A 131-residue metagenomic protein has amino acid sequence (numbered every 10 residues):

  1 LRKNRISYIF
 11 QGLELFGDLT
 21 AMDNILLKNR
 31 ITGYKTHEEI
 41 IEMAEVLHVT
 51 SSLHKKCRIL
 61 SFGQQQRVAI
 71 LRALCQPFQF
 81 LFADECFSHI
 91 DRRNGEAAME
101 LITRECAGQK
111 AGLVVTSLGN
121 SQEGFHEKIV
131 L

Functional and structural regions predicted by a protein language model:
Q11-F16, L118-G119: Catalytic "switch" loops of ABC-type ATPases
G12, L19-I31: Q-loop/switch helix immediately C-terminal to the Walker
H37-S52: Conserved ABC ATPase "signature" region
K56-L60, Q64: Conserved ABC ATPase signature
I70: Hydrophobic anchor residue at the start of the ABC signature
P77: Conserved catalytic motifs of ABC-family nucleotide-binding domains
L81-D84: Catalytic Walker B motif of ABC-type/P-loop ATPase nucleotide-binding domains
